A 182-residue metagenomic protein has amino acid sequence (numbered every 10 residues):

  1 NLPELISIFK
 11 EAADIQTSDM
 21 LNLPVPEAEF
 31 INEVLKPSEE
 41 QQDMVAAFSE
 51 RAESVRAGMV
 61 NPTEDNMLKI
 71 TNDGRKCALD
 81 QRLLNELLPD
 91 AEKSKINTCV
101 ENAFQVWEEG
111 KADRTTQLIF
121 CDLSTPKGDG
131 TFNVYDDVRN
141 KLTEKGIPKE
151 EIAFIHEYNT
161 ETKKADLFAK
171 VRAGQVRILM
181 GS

Functional and structural regions predicted by a protein language model:
N1-P89, K93, Q105: Inter-lobe coupling linker of SF2 helicases/translocases
R75, Q81, L123-T125, N159: Short, glycine/serine-rich, charged loops/turns that create anion-binding and catalytic segments at active sites
L88-V100, G130-Y135: Phosphate/oxyanion-binding active-site loops and adjacent basic polyanion-contact surfaces
K93-W107, E161-A165, A169-V171: A Trp-anchored, charged/polar loop motif used as the substrate-binding/catalytic surface of acyl/ester-handling
A112-R114, Q175-V176: Short, high-confidence coil segments that cap the C-terminus of an alpha-helix and link into the following beta-strand
T115-L123: Conserved RecA-like ASCE P-loop NTPase motor core of nucleic-acid helicases/translocases
L123-F154: Conserved helicase motor "Helicase C" RecA-like lobe of SF1/SF2 P-loop NTPases
R139, P148-S182: Conserved helicase ATPase core of P-loop NTP-dependent helicases/translocases
